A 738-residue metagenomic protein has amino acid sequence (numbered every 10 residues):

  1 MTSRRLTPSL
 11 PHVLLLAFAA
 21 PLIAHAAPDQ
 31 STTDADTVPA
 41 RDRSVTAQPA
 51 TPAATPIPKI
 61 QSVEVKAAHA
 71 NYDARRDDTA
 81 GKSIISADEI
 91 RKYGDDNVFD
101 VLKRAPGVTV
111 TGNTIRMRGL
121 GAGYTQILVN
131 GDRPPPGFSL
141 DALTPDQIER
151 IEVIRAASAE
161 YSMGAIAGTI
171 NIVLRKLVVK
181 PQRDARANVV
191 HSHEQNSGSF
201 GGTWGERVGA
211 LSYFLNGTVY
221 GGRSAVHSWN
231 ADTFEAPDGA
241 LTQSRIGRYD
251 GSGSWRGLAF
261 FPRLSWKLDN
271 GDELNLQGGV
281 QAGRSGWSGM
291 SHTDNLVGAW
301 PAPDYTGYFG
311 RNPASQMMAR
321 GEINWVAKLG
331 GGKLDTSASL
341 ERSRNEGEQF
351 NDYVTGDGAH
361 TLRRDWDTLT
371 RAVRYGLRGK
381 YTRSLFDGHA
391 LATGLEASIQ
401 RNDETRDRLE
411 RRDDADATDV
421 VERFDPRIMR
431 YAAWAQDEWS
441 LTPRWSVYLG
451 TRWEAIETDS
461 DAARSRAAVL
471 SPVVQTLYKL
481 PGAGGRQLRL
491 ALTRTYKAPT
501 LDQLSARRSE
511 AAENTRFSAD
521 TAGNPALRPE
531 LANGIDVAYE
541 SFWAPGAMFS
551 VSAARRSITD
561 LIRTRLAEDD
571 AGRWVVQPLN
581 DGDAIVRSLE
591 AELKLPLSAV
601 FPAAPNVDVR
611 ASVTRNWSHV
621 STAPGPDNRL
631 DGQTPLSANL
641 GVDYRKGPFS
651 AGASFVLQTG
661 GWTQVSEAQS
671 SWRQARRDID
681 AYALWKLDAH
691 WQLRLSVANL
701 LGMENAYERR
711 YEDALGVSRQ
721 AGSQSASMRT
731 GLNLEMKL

Functional and structural regions predicted by a protein language model:
V45, P49, I60-Y93, A122-I127 (+1 more regions): N-terminal periplasmic "start-of-domain" segments of outer-membrane beta-barrel proteins
K66, F99-R133: Extracytoplasmic beta-strand/coil segments of soluble accessory domains associated with Gram-negative outer-membrane
V98-V101, I115-R116, A165-A187, F200: N-terminal periplasmic accessory domains that precede and gate Gram-negative outer-membrane beta-barrel machines
D132-A157: Short acidic/polar hinge/loop motifs at secondary-structure boundaries that mediate gating or recognition
F261-G283, G310-A463, K479-P481, G485 (+3 more regions): Face-selective signature of the C-terminal outer-membrane beta-barrel domain
G310-M318, T370, E422-I428, R494-S550 (+4 more regions): Outer-membrane beta-barrel signature, preferentially recognizing the C-terminal barrel domain of Gram-negative
S550-I558, V575-V665: Gram-negative outer-membrane beta-barrel transporters
L657-T663, L684-L738: C-terminal beta-signal and adjacent terminal beta-strands/loops of Gram-negative outer-membrane beta-barrel proteins
